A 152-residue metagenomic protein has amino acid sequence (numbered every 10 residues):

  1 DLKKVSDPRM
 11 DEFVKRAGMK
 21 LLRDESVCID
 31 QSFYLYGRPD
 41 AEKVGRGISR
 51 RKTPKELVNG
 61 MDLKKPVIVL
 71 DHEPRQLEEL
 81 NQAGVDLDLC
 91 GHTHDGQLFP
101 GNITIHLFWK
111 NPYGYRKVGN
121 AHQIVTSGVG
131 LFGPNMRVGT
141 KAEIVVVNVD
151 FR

Functional and structural regions predicted by a protein language model:
D1-R152: Soluble catalytic domains of enzymes that build or remodel membrane lipids, polysaccharides, and related
